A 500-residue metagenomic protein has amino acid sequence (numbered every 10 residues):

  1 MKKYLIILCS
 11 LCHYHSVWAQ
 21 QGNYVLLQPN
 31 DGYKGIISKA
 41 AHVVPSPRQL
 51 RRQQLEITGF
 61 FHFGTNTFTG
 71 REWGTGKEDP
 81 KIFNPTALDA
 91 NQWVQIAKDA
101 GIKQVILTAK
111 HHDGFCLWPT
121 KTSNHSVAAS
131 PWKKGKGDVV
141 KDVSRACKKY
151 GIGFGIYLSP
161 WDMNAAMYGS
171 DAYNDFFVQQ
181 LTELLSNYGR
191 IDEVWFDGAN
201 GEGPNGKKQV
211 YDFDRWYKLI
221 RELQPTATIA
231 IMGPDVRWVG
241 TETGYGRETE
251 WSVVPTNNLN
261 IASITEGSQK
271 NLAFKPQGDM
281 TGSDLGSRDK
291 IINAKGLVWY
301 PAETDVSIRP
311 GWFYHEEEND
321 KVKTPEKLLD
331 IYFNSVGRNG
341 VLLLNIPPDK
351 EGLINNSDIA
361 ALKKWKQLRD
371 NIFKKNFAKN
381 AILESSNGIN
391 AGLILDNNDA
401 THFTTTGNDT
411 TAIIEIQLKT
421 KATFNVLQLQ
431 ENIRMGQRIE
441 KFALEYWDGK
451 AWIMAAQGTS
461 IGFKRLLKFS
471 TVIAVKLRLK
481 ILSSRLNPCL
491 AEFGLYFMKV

Functional and structural regions predicted by a protein language model:
M1-G22: Bacterial Sec-dependent N-terminal signal peptides
M1-Y4, W447-M454: Asp-box/BNR beta-propeller loop motif
Q20-N408, E415-Q417, T423-Q430, Q437 (+3 more regions): Mature catalytic domains of secreted/periplasmic carbohydrate-active enzymes
N432, W447-G449, M498: Inter-blade boundary loops/turns of WD-repeat beta-propellers
F442-L444: Short beta-strand elements bearing conserved aromatic residues within extracellular beta-rich modules
V472-A474: Extracellular Ig-like/FN3 beta-sandwich strand-entry sites
N487-V500: Exposed low-complexity, polar/acidic, P/S/T/G-rich flexible segments that act as propeptides, protease-susceptible
